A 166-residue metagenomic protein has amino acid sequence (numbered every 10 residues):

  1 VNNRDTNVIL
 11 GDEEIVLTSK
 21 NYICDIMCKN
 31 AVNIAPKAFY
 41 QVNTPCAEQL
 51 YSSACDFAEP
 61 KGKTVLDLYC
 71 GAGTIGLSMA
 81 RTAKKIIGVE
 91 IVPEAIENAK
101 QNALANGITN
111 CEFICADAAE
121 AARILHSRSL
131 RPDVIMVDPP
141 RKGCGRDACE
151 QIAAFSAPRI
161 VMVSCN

Functional and structural regions predicted by a protein language model:
N2-C165: Rossmann-like S-adenosyl-L-methionine
